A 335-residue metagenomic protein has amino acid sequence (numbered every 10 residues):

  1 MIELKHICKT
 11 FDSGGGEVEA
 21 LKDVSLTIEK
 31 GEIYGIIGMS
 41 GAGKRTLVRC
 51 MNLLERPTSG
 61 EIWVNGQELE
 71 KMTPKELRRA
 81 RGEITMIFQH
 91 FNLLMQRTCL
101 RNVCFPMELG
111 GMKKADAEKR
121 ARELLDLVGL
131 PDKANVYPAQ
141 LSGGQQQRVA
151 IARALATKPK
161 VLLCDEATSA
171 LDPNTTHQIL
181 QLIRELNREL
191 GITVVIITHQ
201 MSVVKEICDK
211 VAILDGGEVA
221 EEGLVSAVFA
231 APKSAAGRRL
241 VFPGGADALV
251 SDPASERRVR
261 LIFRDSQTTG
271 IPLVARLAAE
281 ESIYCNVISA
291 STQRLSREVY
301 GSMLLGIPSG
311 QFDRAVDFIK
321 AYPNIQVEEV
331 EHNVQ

Functional and structural regions predicted by a protein language model:
S13-V18, L69-T85, L109, K114 (+1 more regions): ABC ATPase NBD coupling module
N52: Helix-to-loop junction immediately C-terminal to a conserved catalytic motif
Q67-E68, C104, E108, A115-D132: Conserved ABC ATPase "signature" region
R97-C104: Short coil-to-helix segment of the ABC ATPase nucleotide-binding domain corresponding to the Q-loop/switch region
V136-A139, T157, C164: Conserved signature/switch motifs of ABC ATPase nucleotide-binding domains
V204-E206: A short, surface-exposed alpha-helical micro-motif characterized by mixed small hydrophobic and charged/polar residues
E222-G223, A231: ABC ATPase "signature
